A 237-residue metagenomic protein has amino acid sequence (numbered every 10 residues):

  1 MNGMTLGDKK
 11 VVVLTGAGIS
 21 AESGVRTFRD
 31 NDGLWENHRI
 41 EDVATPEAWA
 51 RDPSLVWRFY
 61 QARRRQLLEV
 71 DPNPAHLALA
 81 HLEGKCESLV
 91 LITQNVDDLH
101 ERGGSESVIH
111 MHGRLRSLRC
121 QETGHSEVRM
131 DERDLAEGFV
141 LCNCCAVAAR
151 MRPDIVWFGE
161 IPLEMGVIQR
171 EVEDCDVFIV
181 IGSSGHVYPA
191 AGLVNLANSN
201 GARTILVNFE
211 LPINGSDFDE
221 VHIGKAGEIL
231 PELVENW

Functional and structural regions predicted by a protein language model:
M1-W237: Conserved catalytic core of sirtuin-type NAD+-dependent deacylases
